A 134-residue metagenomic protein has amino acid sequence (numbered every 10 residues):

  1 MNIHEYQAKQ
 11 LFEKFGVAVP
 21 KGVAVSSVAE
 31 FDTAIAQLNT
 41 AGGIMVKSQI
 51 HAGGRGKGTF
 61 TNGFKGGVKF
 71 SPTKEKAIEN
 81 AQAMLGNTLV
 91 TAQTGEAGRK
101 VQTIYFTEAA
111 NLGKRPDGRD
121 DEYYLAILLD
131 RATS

Functional and structural regions predicted by a protein language model:
M1-Q37, G42, S48: A conserved helix-loop-beta module that forms one wall/lid of the active-site cleft in ATP-utilizing catalytic domains
N2, E75, K100, G118-R119 (+1 more regions): Short, amphipathic alpha-helical segments
E5-F12, T40-T59, T91-D117, L125-I127: ATP-grasp fold ATP-binding core
P20-G22, V46-N80, Y124: Glycine-rich phosphate-binding loop of ATP-grasp-fold ATP-dependent ligases
F70-T73, E108, L129: Short beta-strand-to-loop capping motifs
K74-T94: Catalytic core of tubulin tyrosine ligase-like
Y123-S134: Flexible glycine-/small-residue-enriched beta->alpha junction loops that bind anionic phosphate/pyrophosphate groups
